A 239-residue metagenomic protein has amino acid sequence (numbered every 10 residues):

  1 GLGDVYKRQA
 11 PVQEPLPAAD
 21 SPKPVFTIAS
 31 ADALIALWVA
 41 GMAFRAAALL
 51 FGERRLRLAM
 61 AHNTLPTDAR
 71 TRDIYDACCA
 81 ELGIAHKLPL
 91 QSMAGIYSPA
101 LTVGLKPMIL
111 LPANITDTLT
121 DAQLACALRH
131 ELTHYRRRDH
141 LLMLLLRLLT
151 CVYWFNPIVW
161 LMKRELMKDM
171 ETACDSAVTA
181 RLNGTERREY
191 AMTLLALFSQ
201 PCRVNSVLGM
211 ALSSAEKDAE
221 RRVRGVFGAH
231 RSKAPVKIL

Functional and structural regions predicted by a protein language model:
G1: Glycine-rich phosphate-binding loop
D4-R8, D20-L239: Membrane-embedded and juxtamembrane structural elements of multi-pass membrane proteins
A10-L16: Intrinsically disordered, low-complexity proline-rich regions
